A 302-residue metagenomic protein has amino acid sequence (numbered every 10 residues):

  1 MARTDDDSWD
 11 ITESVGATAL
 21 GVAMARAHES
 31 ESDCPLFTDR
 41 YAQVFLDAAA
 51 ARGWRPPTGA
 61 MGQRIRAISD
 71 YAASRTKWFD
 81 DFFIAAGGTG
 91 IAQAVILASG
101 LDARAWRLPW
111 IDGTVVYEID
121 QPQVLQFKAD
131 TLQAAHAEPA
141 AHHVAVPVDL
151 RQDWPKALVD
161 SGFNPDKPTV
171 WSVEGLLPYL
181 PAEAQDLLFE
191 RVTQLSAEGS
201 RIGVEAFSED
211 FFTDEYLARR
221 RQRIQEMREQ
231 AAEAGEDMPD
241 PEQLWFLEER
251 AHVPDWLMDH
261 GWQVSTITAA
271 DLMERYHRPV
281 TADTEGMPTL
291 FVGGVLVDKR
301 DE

Functional and structural regions predicted by a protein language model:
M1-V146, P165: Rossmann-like AdoMet
A2-D5, D214-E302: Rossmann-like AdoMet/SAM-dependent catalytic core
T18, P155, P168-T169, P181 (+3 more regions): Cys-based phosphatases of the PTP/DUSP/CDC25 superfamily and their flanking regulatory architecture
A145, D153-K156, Y179-A197: A short, conserved alpha-helix within the catalytic core of class I
R151-Q152, L177-Y179, S208-F212: Short, catalytically relevant binding-site loops at active-site mouths
P155-P165: Short amphipathic alpha-helix with an adjacent loop that forms part of the alpha/beta core around
F163-A184: A short SAM/SAH-binding and catalytic strip from SAM-dependent methyltransferases
V170, F189, Q194-D210: Conserved beta-strand signature within the Rossmann-like core of class I S-adenosyl-L-methionine
